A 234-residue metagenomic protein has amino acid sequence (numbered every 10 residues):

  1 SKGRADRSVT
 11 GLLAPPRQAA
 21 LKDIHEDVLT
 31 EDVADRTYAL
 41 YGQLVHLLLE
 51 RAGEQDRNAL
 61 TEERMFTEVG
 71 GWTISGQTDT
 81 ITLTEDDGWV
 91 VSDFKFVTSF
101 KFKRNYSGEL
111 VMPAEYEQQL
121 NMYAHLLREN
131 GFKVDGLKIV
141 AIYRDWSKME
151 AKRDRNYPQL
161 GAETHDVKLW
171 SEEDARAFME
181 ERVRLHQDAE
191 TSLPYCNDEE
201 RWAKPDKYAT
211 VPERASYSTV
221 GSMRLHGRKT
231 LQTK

Functional and structural regions predicted by a protein language model:
S1-V91, T98-E117, R128, M149-N156: Metal-dependent nuclease catalytic cores that hydrolyze phosphodiester bonds in DNA/RNA, characterized by
H46-E50, L120-A124, E180, R184: Generic solvent-exposed, charged/amphipathic alpha-helical segments that serve as macromolecular interface scaffolds
G70, H125-K234: Metal-dependent nuclease catalytic regions and adjoining charged, substrate-binding loops involved in nucleic-acid end
T82, F94, I139-A141: Hydrophobic side chains in beta-strands
A114, Q118-N121, D174: A general alpha-helical scaffold signature found inside nucleotide-binding enzyme cores
